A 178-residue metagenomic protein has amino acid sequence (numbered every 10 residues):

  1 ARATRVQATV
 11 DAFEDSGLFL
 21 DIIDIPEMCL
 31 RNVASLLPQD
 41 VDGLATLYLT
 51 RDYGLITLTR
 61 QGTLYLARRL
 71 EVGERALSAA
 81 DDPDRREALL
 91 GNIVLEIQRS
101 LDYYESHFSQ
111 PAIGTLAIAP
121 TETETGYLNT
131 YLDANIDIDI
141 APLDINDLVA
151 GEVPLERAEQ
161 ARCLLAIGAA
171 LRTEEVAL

Functional and structural regions predicted by a protein language model:
A1-L178: Hydrophobic/aromatic-enriched cytosolic interaction surfaces used to assemble or bind macromolecules
